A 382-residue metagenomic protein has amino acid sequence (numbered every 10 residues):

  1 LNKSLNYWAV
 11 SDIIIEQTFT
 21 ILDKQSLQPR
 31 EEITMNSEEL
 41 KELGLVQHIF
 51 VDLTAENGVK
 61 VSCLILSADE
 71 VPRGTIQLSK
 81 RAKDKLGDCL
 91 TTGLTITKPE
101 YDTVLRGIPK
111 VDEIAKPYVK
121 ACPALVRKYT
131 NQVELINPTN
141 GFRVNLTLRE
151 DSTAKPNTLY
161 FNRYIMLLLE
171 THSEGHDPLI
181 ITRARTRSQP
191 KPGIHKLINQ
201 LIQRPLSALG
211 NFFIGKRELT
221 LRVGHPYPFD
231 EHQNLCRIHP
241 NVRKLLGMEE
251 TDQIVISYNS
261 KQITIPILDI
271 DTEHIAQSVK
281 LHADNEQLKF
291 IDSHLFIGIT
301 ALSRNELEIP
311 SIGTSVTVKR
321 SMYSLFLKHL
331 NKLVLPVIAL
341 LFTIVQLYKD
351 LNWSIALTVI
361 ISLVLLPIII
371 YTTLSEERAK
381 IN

Functional and structural regions predicted by a protein language model:
N2-K3: Soluble, non-transmembrane catalytic domains of enzymes that act on hydrophobic metabolites at membranes
N6-T54, S62-K98, T103-P138, N145-R183 (+3 more regions): Short beta-strand-centered segments at strand-helix junctions
T91-D102, V316, K332-L333, N352-A356: Accessory, often N-terminal, substrate/partner-engagement and coupling regions that sit outside the core NTP/cofactor
I194, I198, N305-K349: Cytosolic-side membrane-insertion boundary helix
G215-R217: Extended non-core architectural segments that shape protein topology and connectivity
L307-E308, K380-N382: N-terminal topogenic membrane-targeting module
F326-I381: C-terminal single-pass membrane-anchor helix
